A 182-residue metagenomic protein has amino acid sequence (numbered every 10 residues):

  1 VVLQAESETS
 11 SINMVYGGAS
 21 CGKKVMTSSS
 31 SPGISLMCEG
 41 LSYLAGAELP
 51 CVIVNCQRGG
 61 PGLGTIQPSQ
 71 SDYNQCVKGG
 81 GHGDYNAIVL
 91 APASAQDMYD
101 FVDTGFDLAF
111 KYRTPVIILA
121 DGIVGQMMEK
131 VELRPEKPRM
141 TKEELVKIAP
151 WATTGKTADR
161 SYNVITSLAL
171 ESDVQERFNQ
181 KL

Functional and structural regions predicted by a protein language model:
V1-K78, I88-F110: Thiamine diphosphate
C21-K24, C56, Y85, A158 (+2 more regions): General secondary-structure edge motif
V54-C56, G80-N86, S172, Q180-L182: Gly-rich Lys/Arg/Thr-decorated short loops/hinges at beta-loop-alpha junctions or inter-strand turns that position
D84, K111-R113: Short gly/pro-enriched beta-turn/loop segments at secondary-structure junctions
N86-I88, V116: A generic secondary-structure signal marking the coil-to-beta-strand transition
R113-L182: Conformationally flexible catalytic loops at phosphate/diphosphate-handling active centers
